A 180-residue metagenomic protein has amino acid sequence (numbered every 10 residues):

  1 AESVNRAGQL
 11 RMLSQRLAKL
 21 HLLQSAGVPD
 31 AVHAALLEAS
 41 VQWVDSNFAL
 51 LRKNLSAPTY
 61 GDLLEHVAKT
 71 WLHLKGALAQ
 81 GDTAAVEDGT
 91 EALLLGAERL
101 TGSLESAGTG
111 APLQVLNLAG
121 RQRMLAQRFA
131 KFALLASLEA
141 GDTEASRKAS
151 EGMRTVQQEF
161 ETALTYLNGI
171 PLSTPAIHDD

Functional and structural regions predicted by a protein language model:
A1-D180: Hydrophobic alpha-helical segments
